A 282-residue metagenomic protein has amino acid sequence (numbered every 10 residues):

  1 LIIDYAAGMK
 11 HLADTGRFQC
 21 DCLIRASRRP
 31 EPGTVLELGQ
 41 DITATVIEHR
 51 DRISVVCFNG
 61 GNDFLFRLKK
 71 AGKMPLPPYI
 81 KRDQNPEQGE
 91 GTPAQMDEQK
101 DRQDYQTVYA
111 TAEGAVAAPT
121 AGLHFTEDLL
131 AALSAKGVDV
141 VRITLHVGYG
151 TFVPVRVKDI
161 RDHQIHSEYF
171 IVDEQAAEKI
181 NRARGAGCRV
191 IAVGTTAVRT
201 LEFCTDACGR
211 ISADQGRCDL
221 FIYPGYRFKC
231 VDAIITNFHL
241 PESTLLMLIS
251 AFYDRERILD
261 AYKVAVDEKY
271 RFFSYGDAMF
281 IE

Functional and structural regions predicted by a protein language model:
L1-E282: Surface-exposed, charge/polar-rich loops and edge strands
